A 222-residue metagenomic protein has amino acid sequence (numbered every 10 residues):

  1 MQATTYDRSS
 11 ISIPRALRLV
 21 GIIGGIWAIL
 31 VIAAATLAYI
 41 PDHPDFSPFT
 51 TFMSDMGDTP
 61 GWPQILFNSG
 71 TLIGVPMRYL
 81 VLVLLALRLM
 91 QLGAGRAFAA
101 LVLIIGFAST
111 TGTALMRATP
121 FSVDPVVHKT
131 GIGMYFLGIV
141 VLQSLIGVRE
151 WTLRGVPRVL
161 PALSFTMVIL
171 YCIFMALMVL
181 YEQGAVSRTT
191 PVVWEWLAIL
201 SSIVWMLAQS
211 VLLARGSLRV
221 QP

Functional and structural regions predicted by a protein language model:
M1-P14: Short, Lys/Arg-rich, polar N-terminal cytosolic tail immediately upstream of the first transmembrane signal-anchor
S12-P41: N-terminal signal-anchor transmembrane alpha helix
L17-A28, F67-G74, V102-S109, Y135 (+2 more regions): Hydrophobic alpha-helical transmembrane segments of polytopic
A33, Y79, T111-A114, S144 (+1 more regions): Hydrophobic residues within the alpha-helical transmembrane core of Major Facilitator Superfamily
D55-P76: Interfacial helix-start motif at the membrane-water boundary
L82-F107: Cytoplasmic juxtamembrane regions at transmembrane-helix boundaries
G106-W151: Membrane-proximal helix-loop-helix units in multi-pass membrane proteins
I146-P222: Terminal transmembrane helical module of multi-pass membrane proteins
